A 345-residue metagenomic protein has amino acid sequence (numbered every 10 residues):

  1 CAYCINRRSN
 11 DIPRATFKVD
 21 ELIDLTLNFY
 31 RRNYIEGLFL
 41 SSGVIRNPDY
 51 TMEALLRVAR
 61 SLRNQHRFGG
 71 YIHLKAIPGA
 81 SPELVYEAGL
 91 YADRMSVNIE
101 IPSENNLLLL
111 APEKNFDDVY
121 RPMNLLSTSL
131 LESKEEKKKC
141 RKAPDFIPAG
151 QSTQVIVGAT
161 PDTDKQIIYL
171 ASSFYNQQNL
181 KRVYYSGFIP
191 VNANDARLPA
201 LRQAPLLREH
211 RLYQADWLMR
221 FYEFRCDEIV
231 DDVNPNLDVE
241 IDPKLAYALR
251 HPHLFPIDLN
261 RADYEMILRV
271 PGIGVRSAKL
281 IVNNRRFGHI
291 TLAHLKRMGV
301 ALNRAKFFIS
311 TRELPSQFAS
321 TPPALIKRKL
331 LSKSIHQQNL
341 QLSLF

Functional and structural regions predicted by a protein language model:
C1-C4: Short cysteine clusters
N6-T153, V157-P161, F174, N192 (+1 more regions): Conserved Radical SAM active-site core
D118-S127, G158-Q166, S172-P243: A structural motif corresponding to the C-terminal lobe/cap of the Radical SAM core domain
N236-M266, L292-F345: C-terminal extensions
N284-R285: Residue-level signature of tetratricopeptide-repeat
